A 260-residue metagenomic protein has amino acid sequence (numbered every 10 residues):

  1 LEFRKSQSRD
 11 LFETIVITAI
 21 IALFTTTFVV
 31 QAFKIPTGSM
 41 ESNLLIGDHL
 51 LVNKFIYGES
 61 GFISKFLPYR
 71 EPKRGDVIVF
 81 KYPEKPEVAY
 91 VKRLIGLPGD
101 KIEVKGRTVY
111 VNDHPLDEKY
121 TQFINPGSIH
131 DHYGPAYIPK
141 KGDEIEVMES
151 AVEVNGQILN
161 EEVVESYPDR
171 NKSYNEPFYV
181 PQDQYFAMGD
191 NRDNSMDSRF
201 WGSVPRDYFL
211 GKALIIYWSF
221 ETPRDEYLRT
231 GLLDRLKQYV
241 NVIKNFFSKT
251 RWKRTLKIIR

Functional and structural regions predicted by a protein language model:
L1-R260: Extended hydrophobic leader/signal-anchor segments used for secretion and membrane insertion
